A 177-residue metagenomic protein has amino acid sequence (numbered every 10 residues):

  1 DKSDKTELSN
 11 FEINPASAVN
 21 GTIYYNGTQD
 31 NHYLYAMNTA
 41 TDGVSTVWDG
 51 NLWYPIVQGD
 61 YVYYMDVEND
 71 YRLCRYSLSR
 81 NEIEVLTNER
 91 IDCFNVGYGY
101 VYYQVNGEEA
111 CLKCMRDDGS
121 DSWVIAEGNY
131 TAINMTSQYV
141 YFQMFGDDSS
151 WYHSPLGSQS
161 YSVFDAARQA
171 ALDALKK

Functional and structural regions predicted by a protein language model:
D1, V19, D30, Q58 (+5 more regions): Short loop/turn segments that connect beta-strands within the blades of beta-propeller domains, predominantly WD40
D1-S3, M37-D42, Y76-N81, M115-S120 (+1 more regions): Short loop/turn segments that connect beta-strands within beta-propeller blades
D4-S9, D42-W48, N81-T87, S120-A126: A short beta-strand motif characteristic of beta-propeller blades
N10-N20, D49-G59, N88-Y98, E127-S137 (+1 more regions): Repeated scaffold domains used in trafficking and secretory/extracellular systems, primarily beta-propellers
Y24-N26, Y63-M65, Y102-Q104, Y141-Q143: Residue position within the beta-strands of beta-propeller blades
D30-A36, N69-R75, E108-C114, D147-S160: Structural motif
D66, L86-K113, D117-N134: Intrinsically disordered, low-complexity segments enriched in Gly and acidic/Ser/Thr residues that form flexible
N129-K177: Blade-level signature of beta-propeller repeat domains, shared across WD40, Kelch, NHL, RCC1 and BNR/Asp-box propellers
